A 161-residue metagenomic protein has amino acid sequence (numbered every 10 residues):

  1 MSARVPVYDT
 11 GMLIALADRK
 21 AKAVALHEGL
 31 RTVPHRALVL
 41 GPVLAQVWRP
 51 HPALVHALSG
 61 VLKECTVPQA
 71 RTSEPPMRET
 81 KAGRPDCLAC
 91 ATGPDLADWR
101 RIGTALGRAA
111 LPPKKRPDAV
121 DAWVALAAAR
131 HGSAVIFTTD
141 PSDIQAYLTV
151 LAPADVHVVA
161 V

Functional and structural regions predicted by a protein language model:
M1, H131-V161: Acidic, PIN/NYN-like endoribonuclease modules and their adjacent C-terminal/linker elements
M1-V39, Q46-T66, E79-A82, P153: Short, well-structured N-terminal submotif of metal-dependent ribonuclease cores
V5-A23, G41-A45, R49, D98-W99 (+4 more regions): Primarily hydrophobic membrane-targeting regions of prokaryotic envelope proteins
T32, R49, L111, R130 (+1 more regions): Secondary-structure boundary motif
L38, A105, H157-V159: Generic alpha-helical hydrophobic packing signal
Q69-S142: Active-site neighborhoods of divalent-metal-dependent phosphate/nucleic-acid chemistry enzymes
